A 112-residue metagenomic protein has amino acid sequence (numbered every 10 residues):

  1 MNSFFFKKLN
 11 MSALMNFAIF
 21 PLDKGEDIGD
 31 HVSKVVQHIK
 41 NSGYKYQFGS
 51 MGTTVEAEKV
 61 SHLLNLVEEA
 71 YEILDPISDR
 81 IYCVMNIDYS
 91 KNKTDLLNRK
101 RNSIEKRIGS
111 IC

Functional and structural regions predicted by a protein language model:
N2-C112: Charge-rich, low-complexity N-terminal segments
